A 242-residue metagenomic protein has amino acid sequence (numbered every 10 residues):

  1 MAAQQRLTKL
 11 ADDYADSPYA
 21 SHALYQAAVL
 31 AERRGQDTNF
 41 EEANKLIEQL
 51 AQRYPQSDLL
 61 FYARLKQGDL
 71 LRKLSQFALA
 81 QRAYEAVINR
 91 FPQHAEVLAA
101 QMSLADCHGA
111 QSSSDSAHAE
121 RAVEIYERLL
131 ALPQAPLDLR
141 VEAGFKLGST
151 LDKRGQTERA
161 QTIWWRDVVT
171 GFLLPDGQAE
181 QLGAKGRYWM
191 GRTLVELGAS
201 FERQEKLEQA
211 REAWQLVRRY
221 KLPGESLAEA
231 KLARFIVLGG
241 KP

Functional and structural regions predicted by a protein language model:
M1-P242: Acidic, polar-rich low-complexity tracts and alpha-helical solenoid repeat scaffolds
